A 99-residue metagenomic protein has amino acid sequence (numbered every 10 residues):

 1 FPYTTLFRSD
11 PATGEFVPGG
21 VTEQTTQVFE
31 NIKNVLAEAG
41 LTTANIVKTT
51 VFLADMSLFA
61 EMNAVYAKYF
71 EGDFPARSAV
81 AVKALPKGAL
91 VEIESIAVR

Functional and structural regions predicted by a protein language model:
T4-R99: Short, polar/acidic, helix-capping and beta-turn segments at strand->helix junctions that line the mouths
